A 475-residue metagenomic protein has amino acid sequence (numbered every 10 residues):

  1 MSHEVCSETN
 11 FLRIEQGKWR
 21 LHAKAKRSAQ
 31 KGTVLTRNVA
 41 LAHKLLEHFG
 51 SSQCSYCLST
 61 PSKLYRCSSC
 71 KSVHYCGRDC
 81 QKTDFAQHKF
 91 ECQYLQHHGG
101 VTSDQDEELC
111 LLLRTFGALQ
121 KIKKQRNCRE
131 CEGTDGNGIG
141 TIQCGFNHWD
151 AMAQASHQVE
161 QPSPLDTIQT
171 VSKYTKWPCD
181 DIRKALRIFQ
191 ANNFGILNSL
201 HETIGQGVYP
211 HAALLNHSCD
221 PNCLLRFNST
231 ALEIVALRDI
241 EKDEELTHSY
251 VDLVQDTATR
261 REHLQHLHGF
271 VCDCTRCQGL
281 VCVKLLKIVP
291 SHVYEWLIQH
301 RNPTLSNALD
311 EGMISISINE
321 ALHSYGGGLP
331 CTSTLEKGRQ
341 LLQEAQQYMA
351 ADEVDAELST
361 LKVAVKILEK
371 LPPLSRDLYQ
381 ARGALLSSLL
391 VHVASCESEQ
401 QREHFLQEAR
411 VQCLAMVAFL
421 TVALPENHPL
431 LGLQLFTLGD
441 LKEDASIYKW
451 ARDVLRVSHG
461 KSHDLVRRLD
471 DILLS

Functional and structural regions predicted by a protein language model:
M1-S475: Short alpha-helical interaction motifs and adjacent low-complexity tails used for partner binding in regulatory proteins
